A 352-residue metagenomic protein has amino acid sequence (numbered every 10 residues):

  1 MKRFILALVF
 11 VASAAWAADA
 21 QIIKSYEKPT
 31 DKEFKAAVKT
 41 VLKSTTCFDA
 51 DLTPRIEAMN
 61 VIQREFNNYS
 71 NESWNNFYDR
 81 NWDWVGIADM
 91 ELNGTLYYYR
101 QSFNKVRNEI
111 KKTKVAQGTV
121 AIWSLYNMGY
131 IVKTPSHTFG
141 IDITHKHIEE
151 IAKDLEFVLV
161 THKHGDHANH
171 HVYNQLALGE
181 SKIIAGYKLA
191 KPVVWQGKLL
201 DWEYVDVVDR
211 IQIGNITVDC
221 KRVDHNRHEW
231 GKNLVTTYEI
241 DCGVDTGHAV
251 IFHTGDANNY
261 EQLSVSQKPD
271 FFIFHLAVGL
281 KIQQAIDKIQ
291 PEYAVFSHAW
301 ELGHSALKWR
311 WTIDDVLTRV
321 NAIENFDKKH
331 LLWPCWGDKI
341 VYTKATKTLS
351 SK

Functional and structural regions predicted by a protein language model:
F4-S13: Sec-dependent N-terminal signal peptides
A17-S124, I131-E150, F157, L178-G186 (+7 more regions): Metallo-beta-lactamase
A18-K32, G197-I216, K232, Q290-K352: Binuclear metal-ion centers of metallo-dependent hydrolases, dominated by the metallo-beta-lactamase
R100-T119, A185-H248, W333-G337, T343-T346: Metallo-beta-lactamase
V132, H162, V218, D256 (+1 more regions): Divalent metal-coordination and catalytic microenvironments
T144-H147, D224-Q290: Active-site-proximal loop/helix segments of hydrolase catalytic cores
T144-L189, Q267-F272, Q290-Y293: Active-site metal-binding motif and surrounding structural segment of the metallo-beta-lactamase
H147-I148, H164-A168, A190-V193, D209-Q212 (+5 more regions): Active-site environment of divalent metal-dependent phosphoester hydrolases
